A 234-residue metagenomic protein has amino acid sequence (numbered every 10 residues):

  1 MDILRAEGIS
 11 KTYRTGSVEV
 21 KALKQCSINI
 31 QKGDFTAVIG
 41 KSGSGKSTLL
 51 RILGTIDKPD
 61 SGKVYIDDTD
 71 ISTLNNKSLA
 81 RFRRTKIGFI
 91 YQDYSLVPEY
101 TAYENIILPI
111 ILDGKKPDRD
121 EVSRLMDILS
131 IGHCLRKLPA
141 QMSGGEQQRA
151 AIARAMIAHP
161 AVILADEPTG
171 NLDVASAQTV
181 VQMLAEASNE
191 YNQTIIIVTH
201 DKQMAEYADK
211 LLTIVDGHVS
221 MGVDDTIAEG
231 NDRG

Functional and structural regions predicted by a protein language model:
M1-T12, M221-G234: ABC-family P-loop ATPase nucleotide-binding domain
I3-Y207, L211-I214: ABC family nucleotide-binding domain
L211-D224: H-loop (His-switch) and adjacent beta-strand-loop-beta switch element of ABC-type ATPase nucleotide-binding domains
